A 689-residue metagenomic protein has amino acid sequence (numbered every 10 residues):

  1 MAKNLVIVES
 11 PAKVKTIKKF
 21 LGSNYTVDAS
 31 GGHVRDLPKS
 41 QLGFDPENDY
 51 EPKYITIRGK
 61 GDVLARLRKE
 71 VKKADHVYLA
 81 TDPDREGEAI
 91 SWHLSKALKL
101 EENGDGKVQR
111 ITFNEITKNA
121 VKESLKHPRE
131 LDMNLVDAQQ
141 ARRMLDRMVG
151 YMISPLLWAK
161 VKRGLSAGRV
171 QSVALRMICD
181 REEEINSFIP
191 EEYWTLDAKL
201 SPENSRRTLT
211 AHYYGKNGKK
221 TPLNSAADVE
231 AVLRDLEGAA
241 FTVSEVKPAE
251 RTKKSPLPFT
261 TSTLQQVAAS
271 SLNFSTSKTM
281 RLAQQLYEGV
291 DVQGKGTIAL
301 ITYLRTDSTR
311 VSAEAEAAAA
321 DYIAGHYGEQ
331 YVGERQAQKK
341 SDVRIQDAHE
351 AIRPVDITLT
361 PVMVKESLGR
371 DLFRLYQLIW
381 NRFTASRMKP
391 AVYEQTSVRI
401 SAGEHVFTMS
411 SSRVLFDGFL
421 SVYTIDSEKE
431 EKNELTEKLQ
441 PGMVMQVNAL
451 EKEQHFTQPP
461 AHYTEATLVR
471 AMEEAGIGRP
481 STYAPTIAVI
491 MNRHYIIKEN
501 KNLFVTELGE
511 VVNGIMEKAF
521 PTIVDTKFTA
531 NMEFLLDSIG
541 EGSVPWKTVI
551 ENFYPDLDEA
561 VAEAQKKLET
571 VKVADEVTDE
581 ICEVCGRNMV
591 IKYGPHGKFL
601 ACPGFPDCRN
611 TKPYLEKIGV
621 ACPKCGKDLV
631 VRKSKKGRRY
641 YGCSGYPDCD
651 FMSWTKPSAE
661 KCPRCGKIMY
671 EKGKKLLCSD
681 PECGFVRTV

Functional and structural regions predicted by a protein language model:
M1-Q140, M152, L157, Y214-G215 (+3 more regions): Intrinsically disordered, low-complexity regulatory segments
A2, D82-D84, K162-S166, P248-L257 (+2 more regions): Conserved short loop/turn motifs at secondary-structure junctions
A2-L5, T16, Y25, A97 (+7 more regions): Basic, low-complexity terminal or inter-domain segments flanking catalytic cores
T16-F20, R66, A89-A97, A120-S124 (+9 more regions): Alpha-helical scaffold elements adjacent to nucleotide-binding pockets in ATP/GTP-utilizing enzyme cores
I116-A198, P248-A249: C-terminal or mid-to-C-terminal helical accessory/interaction module adjacent to the motor/catalytic core
R142-M152, V170, L200-P202, R251-T263 (+5 more regions): Core structural elements
K219-L257, M443: Metal- or metallocofactor-binding catalytic centers and their adjacent structured scaffolds across diverse enzyme
T263-T276, V469-R479: Short helix-coil junctions and helix-kink-helix linkers
